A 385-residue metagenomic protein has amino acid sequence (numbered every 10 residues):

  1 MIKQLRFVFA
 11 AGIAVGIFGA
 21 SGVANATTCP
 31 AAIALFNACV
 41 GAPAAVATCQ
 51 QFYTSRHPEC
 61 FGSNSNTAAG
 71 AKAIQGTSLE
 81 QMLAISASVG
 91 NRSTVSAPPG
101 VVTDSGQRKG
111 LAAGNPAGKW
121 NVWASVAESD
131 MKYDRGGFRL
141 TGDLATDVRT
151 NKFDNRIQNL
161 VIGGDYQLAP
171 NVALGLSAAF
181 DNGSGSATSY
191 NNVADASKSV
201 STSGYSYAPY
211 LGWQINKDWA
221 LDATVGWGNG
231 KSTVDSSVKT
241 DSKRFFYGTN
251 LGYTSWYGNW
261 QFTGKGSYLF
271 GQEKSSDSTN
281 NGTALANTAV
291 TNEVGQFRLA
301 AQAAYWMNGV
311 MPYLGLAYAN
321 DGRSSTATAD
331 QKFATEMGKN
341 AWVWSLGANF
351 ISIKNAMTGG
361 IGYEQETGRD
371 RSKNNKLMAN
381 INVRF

Functional and structural regions predicted by a protein language model:
I2-K3, F7, I13-G16, V23-I162 (+1 more regions): Outer-membrane translocation/initiation segment of Type V secreted surface proteins
T28-C29, A34-A38, A117-F385: Membrane translocator/pore-forming domains, dominated by Gram-negative outer-membrane beta-barrels
